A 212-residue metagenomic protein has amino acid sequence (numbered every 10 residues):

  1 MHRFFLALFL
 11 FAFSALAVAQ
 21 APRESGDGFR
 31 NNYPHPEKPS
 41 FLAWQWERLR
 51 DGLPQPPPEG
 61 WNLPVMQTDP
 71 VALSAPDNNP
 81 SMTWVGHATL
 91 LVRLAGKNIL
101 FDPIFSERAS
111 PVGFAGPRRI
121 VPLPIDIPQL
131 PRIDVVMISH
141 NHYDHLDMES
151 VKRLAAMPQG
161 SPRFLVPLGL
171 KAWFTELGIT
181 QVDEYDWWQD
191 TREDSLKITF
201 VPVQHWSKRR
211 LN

Functional and structural regions predicted by a protein language model:
F4-F13: Sec-dependent N-terminal signal peptides
L16-R118, L123-Q129: Metallo-beta-lactamase
P57-D77, P167-N212: Metallo-beta-lactamase
K97-I99, V135, R163, L196: Structural motif
P103-F105, N141, V203-H205: Active-site metal-binding loops of divalent metal-dependent hydrolases
S110-P111, D147-E149, T175-E176, R210: Short glycine-/acidic-enriched loop or helix-start segments at secondary-structure transitions that form or flank
F114-L165, Q181: Active-site metal-binding motif and surrounding structural segment of the metallo-beta-lactamase
